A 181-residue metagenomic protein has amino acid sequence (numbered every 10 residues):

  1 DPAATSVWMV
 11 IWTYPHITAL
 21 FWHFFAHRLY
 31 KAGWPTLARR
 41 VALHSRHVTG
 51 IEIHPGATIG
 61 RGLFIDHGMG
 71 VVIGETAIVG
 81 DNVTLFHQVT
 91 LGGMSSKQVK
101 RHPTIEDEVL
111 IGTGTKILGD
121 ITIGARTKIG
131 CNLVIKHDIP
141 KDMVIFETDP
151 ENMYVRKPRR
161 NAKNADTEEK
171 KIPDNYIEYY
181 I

Functional and structural regions predicted by a protein language model:
D1-T49, R159-I181: Terminal amphipathic alpha-helical/low-complexity segments used for targeting or macromolecular assembly
T49, H54-P55, G60-R61, D66-E75 (+12 more regions): Left-handed beta-helix
T122, K128, D138, E147 (+1 more regions): Eukaryotic, compositionally biased intrinsically disordered regions
